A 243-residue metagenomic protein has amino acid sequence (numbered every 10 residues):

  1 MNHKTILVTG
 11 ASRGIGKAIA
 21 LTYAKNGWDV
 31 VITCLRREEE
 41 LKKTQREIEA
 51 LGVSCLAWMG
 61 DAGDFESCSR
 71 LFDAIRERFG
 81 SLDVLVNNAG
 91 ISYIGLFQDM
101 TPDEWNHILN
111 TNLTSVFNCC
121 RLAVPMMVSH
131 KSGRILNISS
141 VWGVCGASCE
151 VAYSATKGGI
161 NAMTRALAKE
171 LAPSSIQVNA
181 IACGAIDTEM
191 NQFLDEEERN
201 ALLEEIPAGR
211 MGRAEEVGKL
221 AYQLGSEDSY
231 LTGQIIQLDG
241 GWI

Functional and structural regions predicted by a protein language model:
S12-R13: Conserved glycine-rich cofactor-binding loop
N26-K43: Conserved glycine-rich Rossmann-like NAD(P)H-binding loop of the short-chain dehydrogenase/reductase
L96-F97, E104-L109, E198, L202: Substrate-binding pocket helix/loop in short-chain dehydrogenase/reductase
C120, T156, T164: Active-site helix of classical SDR
P125, K169-P173: Alpha-helical segment proximal to the catalytic Tyr-Lys
S132, I176, R210-L238: C-terminal substrate-recognition "lid" of short-chain dehydrogenase/reductases
S140: Residue(s) in the substrate-gating loop at a strand-loop-helix junction that position the organic substrate next
